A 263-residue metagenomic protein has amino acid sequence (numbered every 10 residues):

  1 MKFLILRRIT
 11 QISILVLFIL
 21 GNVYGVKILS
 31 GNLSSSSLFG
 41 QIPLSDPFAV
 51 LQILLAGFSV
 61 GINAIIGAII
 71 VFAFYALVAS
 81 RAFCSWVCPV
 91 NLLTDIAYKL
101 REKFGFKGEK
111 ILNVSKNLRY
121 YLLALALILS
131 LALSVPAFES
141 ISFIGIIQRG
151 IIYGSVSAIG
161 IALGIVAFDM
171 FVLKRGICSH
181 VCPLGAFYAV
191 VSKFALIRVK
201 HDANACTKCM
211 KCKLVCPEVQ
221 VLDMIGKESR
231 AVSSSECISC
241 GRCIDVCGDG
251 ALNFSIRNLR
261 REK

Functional and structural regions predicted by a protein language model:
M1-R230, S235-E236, D245-K263: Non-ligating segments of multi-cofactor redox enzymes
